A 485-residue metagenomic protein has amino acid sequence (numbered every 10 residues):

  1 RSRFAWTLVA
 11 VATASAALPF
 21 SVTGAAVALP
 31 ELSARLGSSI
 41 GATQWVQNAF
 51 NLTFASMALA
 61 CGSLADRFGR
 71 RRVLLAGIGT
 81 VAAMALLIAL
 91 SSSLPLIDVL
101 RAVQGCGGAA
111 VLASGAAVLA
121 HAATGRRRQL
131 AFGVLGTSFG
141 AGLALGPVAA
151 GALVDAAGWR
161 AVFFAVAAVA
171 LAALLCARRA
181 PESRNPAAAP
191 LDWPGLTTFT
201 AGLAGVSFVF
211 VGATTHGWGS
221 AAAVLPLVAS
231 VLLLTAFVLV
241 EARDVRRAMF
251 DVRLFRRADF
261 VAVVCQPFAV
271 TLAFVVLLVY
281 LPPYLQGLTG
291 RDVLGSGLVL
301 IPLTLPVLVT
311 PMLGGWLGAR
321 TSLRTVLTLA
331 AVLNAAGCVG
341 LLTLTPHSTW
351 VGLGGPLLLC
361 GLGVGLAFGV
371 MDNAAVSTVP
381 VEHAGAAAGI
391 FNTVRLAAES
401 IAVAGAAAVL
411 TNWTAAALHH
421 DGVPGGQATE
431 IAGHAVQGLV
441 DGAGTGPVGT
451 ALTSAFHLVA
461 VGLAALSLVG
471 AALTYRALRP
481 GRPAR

Functional and structural regions predicted by a protein language model:
R1-R3, G442-G449, A477-R485: Intrinsic disorder in cytosolic terminal tails and internal cytosolic loops of multi-pass membrane transporters
F4-S21, A25-V27, I40, V46 (+7 more regions): 12-transmembrane solute porter fold
G37, G69, L90-L96, A157-G158 (+3 more regions): Helix-breaking motifs and short loop linkers at transmembrane-helix boundaries and internal kinks in secondary membrane
N51, A58-G195, A221: Helix-loop-helix hairpins in multi-pass membrane proteins, especially solute transporters
N51-L52, G140-A141, T304-L305, A397: Short hydrophobic/small-residue motifs within alpha-helical transmembrane segments of multi-pass transporter-like
A55-S56, L86, A144, T200 (+3 more regions): Hydrophobic/small/kink-forming positions within alpha-helical transmembrane segments of polytopic membrane proteins
A167-N185, G202-G212, S230-D244, G470-L478: C-terminal membrane-cytosol helix-exit motif in multi-pass small-molecule transporters
